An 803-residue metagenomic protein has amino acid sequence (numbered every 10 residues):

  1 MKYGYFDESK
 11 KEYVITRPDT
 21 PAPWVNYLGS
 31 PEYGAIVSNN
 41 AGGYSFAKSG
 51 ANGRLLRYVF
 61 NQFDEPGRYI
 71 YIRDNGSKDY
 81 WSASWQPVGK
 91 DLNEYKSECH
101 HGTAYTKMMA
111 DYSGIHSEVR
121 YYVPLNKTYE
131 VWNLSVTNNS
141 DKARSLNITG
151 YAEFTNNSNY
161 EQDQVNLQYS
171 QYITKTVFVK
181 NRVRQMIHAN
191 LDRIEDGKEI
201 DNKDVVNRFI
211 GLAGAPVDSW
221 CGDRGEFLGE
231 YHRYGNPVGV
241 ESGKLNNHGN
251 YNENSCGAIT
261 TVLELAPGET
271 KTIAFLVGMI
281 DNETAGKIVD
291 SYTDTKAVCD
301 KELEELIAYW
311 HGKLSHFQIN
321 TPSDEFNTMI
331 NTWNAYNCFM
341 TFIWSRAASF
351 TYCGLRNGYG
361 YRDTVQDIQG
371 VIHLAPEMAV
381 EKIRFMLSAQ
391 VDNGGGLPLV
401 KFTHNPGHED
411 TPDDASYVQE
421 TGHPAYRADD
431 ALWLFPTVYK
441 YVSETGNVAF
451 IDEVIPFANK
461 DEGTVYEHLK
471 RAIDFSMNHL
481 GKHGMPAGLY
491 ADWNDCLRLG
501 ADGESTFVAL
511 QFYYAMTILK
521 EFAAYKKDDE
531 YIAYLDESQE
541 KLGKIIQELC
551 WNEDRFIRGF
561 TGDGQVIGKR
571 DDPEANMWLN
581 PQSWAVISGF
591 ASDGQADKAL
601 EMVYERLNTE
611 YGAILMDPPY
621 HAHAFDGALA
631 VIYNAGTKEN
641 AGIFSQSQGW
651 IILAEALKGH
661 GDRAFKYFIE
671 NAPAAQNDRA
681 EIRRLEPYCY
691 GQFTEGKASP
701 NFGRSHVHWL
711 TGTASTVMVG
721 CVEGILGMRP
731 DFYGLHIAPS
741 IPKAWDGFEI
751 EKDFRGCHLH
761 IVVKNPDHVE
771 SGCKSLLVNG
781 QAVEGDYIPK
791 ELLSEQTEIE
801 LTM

Functional and structural regions predicted by a protein language model:
M1-R362, P376-F385, A389, K440-E444 (+8 more regions): Anionic coordination/interaction segments
Y71, Y359-T364, I368-A379, I383-H483 (+5 more regions): Aromatic-rich carbohydrate-recognition surfaces in CAZymes
Y151, V165-N166, L397-P398, Y513-A630 (+2 more regions): Catalytic cores of carbohydrate-active enzymes
K287-A297, K301, E305, M329 (+5 more regions): Extended, well-ordered alpha-helical scaffold segments
S349-G358, P398-R427, A458-T464, H483-S505 (+3 more regions): Carbohydrate-binding/catalytic loop surfaces
P730-I761: Surface beta-strand/loop "capping" patches
E751, L792-M803: Short, well-structured beta-strand segments within conserved domains
V778-Q781: Short strand-turn-strand beta-turns centered on an Asx-Gly dipeptide
